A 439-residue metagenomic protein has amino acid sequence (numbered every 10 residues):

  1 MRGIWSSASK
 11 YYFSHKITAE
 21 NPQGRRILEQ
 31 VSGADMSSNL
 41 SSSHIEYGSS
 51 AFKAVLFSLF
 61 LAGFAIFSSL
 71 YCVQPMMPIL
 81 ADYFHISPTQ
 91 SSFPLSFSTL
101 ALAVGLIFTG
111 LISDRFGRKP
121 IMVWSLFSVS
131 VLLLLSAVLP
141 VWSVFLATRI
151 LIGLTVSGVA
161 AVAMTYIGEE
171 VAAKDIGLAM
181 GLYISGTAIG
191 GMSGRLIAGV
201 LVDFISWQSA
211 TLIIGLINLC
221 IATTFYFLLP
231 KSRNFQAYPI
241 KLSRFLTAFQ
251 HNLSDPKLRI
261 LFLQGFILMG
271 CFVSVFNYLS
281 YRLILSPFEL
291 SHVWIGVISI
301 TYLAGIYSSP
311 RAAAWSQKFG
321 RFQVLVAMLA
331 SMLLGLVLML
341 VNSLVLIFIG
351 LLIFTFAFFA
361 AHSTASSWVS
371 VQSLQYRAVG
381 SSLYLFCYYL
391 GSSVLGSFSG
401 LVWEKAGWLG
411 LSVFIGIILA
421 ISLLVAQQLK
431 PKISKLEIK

Functional and structural regions predicted by a protein language model:
L40-S49, P230-L261: Juxtamembrane intracellular "pre-TM" segments in multi-pass secondary transporters
H85, G117, V138-V144, V341-N342: Helix-breaking motifs and short loop linkers at transmembrane-helix boundaries and internal kinks in secondary membrane
V104-P140: Conserved MFS/SLC helix-loop-helix module at the cytosolic interface between two early adjacent transmembrane helices
I121-L134, Q323-V337, G416: Structural signature of the two symmetry-related core transmembrane helices
S143-L151, V345-I353: Paired small-residue
T148-G186: Cytoplasmic helix-loop-helix junction between adjacent transmembrane helices in 12-TM secondary transporters
L182-F227: Helix-loop-helix hairpin linking two adjacent transmembrane segments in secondary transporters
L216-F235, V425-L429: C-terminal membrane-cytosol helix-exit motif in multi-pass small-molecule transporters
